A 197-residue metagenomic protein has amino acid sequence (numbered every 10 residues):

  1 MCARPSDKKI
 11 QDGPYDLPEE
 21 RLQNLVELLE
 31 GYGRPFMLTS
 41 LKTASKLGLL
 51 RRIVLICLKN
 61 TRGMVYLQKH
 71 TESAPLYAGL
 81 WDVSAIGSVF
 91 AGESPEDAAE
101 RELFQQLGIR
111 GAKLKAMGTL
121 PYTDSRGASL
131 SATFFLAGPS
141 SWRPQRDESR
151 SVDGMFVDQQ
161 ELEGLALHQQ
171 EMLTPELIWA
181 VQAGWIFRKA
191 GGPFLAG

Functional and structural regions predicted by a protein language model:
A3, I10-L55, T61: Acidic, metal-coordinating catalytic segment for phosphate/diphosphate chemistry, firing primarily on the Nudix
E19, L47, A74, S125-G127 (+1 more regions): Sterically constrained small-residue positions within well-ordered secondary structures of folded domains
P35, V65, A128: Short, mixed charged/polar active-site loops that provide acid/base catalysis or chelate metal/phosphate cofactors
T43-N60, M64-R101: Conserved Nudix-box catalytic region and its N-terminal flanking loop in Nudix hydrolases and closely related
G87-M172: Unchanged
L173-G197: Charged phosphate-binding loop/patch that engages nucleotide di/tri-phosphates or the phosphate backbone of nucleic
